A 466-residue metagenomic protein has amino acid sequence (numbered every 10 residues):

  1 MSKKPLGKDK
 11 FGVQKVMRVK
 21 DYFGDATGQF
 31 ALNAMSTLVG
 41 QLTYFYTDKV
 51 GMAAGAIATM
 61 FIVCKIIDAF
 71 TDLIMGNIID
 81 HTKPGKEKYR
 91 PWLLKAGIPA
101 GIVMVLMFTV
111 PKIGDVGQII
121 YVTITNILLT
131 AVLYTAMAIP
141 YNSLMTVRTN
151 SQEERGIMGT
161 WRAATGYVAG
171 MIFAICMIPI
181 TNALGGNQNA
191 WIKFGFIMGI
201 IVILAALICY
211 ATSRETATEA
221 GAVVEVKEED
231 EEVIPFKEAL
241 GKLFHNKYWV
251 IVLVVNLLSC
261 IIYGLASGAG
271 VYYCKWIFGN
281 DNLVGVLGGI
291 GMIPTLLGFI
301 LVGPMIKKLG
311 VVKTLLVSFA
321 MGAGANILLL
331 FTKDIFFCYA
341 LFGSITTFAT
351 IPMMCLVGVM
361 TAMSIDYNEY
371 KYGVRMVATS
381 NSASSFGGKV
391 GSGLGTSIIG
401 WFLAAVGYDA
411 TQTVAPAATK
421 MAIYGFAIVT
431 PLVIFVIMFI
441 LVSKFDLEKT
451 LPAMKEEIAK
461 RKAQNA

Functional and structural regions predicted by a protein language model:
S2-A466: Membrane-embedded alpha-helical bundles of multi-pass transporters/translocases, especially carrier/permease families
